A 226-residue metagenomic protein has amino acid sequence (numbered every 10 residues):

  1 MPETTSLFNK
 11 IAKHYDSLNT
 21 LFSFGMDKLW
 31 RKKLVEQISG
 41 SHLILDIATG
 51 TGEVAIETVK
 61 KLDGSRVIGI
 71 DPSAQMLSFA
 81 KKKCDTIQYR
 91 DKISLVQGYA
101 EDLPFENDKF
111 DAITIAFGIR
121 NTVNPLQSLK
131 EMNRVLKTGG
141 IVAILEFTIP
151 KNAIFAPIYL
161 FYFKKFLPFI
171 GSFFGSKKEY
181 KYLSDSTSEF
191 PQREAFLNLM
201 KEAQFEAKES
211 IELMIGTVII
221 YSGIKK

Functional and structural regions predicted by a protein language model:
M1-H14, Y162-F163: N-terminal, positively charged/glycine-rich alpha-helical extensions of SAM-dependent methyltransferases
P2, L145-L199, E209: C-terminal alpha-helical "lid/dimerization" subdomain adjacent to the S-adenosyl-L-methionine
F24-H42, E53, E57: Conserved alpha-helix/loop element of class I SAM-dependent methyltransferases that forms part of the SAM/SAH-binding
L45-D102: Class I SAM-dependent methyltransferase SAM/SAH-binding core
E101-A112: A short acidic, Gly/Pro-enriched loop at the edge of an enzyme's catalytic core that lines a small-molecule cofactor
D111-P125: A short SAM/SAH-binding and catalytic strip from SAM-dependent methyltransferases
L126-I141: A short glycine-rich, Lys/Arg-flanked "PGG" loop and its adjoining helix->strand segment in the class I
A203-E206, I211-K226: Core SAM-dependent methyltransferase catalytic element
